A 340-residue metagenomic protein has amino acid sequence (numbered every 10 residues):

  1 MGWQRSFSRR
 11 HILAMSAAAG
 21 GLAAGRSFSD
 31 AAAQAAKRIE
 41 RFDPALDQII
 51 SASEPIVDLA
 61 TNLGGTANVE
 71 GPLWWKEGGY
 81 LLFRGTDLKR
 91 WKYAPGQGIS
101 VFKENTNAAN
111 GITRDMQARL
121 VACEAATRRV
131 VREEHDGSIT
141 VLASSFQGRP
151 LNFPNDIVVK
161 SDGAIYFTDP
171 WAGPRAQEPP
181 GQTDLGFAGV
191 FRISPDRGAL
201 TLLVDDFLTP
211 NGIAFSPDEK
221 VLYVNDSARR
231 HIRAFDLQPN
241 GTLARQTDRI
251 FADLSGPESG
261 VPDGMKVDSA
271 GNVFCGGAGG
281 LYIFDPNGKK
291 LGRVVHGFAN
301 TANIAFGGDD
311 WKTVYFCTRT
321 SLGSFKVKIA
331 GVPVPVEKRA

Functional and structural regions predicted by a protein language model:
M1-F7, H11, A18: N-terminal secretory signal peptides
Q34-P55: Blade/loop signatures of beta-propeller domains
Q48-T61, Q97-N105, D136-G148, I193-T209 (+2 more regions): Blade-edge beta-strand/turn elements of extracellular beta-propeller and related beta-sheet repeat scaffolds
N62-Y80, N105-E124, R129, Q147-I165 (+5 more regions): Beta-rich, blade/repeat-based domains predominating in secreted/periplasmic proteins but also intracellular
T86, A126, R175-F187, S227-A228: Short, solvent-exposed loop/turn segments at conserved positions within beta-propeller repeat blades
K89-W91, R129-V131, G189-F191, H231-R233 (+2 more regions): A short loop-to-beta-strand structural motif that recurs across blades of beta-propeller domains
F235-L243, V327-V332: Short loop/turn segments immediately following beta-strands, especially the blade-tip and inter-blade linker loops
G307-A340: Blade-level signature of beta-propeller repeat domains, shared across WD40, Kelch, NHL, RCC1 and BNR/Asp-box propellers
